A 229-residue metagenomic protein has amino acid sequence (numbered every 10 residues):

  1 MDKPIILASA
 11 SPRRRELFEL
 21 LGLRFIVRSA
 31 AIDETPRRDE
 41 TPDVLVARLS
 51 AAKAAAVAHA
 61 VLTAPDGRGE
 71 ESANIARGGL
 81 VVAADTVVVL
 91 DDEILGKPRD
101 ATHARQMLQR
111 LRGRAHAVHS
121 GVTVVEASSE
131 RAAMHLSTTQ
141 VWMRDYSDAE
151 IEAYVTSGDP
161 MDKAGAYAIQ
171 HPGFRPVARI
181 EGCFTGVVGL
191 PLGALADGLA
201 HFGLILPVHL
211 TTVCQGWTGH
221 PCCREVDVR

Functional and structural regions predicted by a protein language model:
M1-L23: N-terminal beta1-alpha1 ligand-phosphate binding loop
D2-I5, P42-R229: Anionic-ligand binding patches
A10, A30, A127: Cofactor-binding loop segments of dinucleotide-utilizing enzymes, especially the Rossmann-like FAD- and NAD(P)+-binding
S11-R13, I26, A51, D66: Intrinsically disordered, low-complexity sequence elements enriched in Ser/Thr/Gly/Pro
G22-D39, A132-T138: Short glycine-rich, Thr/Ser-proximal phosphate-binding strand/loop in the N-terminal lobe of ATP-dependent enzymes
